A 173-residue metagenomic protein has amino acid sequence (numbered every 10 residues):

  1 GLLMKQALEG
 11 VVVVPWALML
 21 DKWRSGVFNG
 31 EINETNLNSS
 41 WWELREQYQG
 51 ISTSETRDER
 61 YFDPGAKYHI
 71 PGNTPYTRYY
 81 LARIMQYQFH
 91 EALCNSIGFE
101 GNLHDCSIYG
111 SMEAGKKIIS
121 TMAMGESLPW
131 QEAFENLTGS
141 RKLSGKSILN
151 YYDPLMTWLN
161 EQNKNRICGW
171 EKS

Functional and structural regions predicted by a protein language model:
M4-S173: C-terminal, non-catalytic "cap/extension" segments appended to globular domains
